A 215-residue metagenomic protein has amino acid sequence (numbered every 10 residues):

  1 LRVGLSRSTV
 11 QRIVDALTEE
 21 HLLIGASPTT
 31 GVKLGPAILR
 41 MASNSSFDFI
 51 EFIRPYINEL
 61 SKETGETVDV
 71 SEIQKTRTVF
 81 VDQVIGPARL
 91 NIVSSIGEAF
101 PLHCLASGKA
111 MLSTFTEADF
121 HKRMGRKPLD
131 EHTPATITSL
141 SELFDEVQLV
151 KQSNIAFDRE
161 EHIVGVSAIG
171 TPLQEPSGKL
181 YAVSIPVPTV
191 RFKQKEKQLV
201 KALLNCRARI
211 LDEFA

Functional and structural regions predicted by a protein language model:
L1-F47, D212-E213: N-terminal helix-turn-helix
R2, R54-E63, S153, R209 (+1 more regions): Amphipathic alpha-helical regulatory segments at dimerization interfaces that relay allosteric signals between sensory
V3, R7, V14, I57 (+3 more regions): Short amphipathic alpha-helical/adjacent loop interface patches that line ligand and macromolecule-binding sites
T9, A37, F52, E142 (+1 more regions): Charged catalytic carboxylate motif
L23-G25, V70-S71, L173: A structural signal for short hydrophobic beta-strand segments in well-ordered beta-sheet cores
T29, K33-R126: Amphipathic alpha-helical effector-binding/dimerization core of metabolite-sensing transcriptional regulators
L112, T116, L204-A215: Short amphipathic alpha-helical signal-transduction/dimerization elements
A135-R209: Extended hydrophobic
